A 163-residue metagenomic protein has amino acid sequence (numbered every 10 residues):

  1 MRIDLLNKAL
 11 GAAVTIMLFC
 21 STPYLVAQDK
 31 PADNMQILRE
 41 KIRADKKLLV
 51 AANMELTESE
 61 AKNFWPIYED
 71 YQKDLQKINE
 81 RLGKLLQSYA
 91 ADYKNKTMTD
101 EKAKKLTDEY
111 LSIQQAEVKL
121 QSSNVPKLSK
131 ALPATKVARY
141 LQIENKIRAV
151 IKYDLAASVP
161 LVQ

Functional and structural regions predicted by a protein language model:
M1-N7: N-terminal secretory signal peptides that target proteins for export/translocation
L10-F19: Hydrophobic helical h-region of N-terminal Sec-dependent signal peptides in bacterial secretory/periplasmic proteins
A12, K47-L48: Short hydrophobic "helix-edge" motifs at membrane interfaces and signal-peptide entry regions
T22-A27: Sec/Tat signal peptide C-region and signal peptidase I cleavage site
Q28-M35: Cleaved targeting-peptide boundary
M35-Q36, L49-A131: Amphipathic alpha-helical segments
R39, R43-K47: An amphipathic alpha-helix signature
Q121-Q163: A charged, solvent-exposed segment within the mature domains of Sec-exported extracytoplasmic proteins
